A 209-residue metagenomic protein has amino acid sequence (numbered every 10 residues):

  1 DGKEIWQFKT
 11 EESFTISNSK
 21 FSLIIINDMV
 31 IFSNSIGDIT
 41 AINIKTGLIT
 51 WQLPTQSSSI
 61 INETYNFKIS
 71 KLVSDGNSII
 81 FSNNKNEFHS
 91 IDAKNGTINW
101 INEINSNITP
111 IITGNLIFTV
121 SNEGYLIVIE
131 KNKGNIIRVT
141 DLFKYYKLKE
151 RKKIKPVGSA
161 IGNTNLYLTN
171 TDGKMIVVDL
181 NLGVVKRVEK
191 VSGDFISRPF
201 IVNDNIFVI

Functional and structural regions predicted by a protein language model:
K3, I44-G47, D92-N95, E130-K133 (+1 more regions): Short loop/turn segments that connect beta-strands within beta-propeller blades
K3-N27, L48-G76, T97-G114, R138-I161 (+1 more regions): Extracytoplasmic beta-rich repeat domains
F32-S33, S82, V120, T169 (+1 more regions): Residue-level marker for isolated small/hydroxyl-bearing positions within beta-strands of beta-sheet-rich domains
F81-N99, S106-T109: Beta-propeller domains
I117-I127: Acidic (E/D-rich), amphipathic helical modules within compact regulatory domains
